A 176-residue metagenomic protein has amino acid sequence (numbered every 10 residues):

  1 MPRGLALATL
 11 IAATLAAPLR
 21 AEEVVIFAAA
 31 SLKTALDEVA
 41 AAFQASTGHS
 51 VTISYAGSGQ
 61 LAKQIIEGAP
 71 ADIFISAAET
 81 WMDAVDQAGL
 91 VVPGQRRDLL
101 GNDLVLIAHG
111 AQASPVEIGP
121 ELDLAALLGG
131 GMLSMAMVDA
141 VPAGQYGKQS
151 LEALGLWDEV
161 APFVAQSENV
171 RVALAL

Functional and structural regions predicted by a protein language model:
P2-G4: Positively charged n-region of N-terminal signal peptides that target proteins for export
A6-T14: Bacterial N-terminal signal peptides
A17-A21: Sec/Tat signal peptide C-region and signal peptidase I cleavage site
E22-M132, M137-A140: N-terminal segment of the mature folded domain
A40-S46, E121-A165, V170, L174-L176: Ligand-binding cleft/hinge of the Venus flytrap
